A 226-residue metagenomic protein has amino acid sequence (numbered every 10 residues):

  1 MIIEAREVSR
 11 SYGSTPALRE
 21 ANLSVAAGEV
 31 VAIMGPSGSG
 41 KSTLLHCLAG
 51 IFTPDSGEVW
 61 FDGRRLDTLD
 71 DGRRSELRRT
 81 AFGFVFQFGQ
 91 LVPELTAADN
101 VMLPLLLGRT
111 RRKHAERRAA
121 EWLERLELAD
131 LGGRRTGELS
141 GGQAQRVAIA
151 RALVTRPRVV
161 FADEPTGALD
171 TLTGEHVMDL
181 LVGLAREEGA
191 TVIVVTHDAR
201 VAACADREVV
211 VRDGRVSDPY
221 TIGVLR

Functional and structural regions predicted by a protein language model:
M34-P36: The feature captures the beta-strand-to-loop junction immediately N-terminal to the Walker
A49: Helix-to-loop junction immediately C-terminal to a conserved catalytic motif
G57-R65: Conserved ABC transporter NBD signature motif
L66-F82: ABC ATPase NBD coupling module
R79, R134-G137, T155, E188: Conserved signature/switch motifs of ABC ATPase nucleotide-binding domains
L95-L103: Short coil-to-helix segment of the ABC ATPase nucleotide-binding domain corresponding to the Q-loop/switch region
R135-L139, Q143-Q145: Conserved ABC ATPase signature
